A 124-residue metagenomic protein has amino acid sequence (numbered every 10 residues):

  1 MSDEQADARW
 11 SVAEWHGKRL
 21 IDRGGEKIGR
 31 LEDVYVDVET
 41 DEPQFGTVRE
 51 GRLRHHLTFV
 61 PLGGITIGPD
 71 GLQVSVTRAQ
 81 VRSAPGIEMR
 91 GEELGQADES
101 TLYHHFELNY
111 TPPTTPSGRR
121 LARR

Functional and structural regions predicted by a protein language model:
M1-R124: Peripheral interaction segments used for macromolecular assembly
